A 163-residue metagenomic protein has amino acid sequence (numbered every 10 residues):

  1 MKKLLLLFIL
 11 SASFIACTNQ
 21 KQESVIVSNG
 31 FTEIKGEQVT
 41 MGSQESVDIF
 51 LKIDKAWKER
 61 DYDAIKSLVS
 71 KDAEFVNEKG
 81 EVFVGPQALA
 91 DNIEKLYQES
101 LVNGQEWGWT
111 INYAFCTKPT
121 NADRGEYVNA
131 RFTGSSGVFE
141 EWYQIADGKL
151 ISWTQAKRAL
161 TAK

Functional and structural regions predicted by a protein language model:
M1-L4, N19: Positively charged n-region of N-terminal signal peptides that target proteins for export
S13-A16: C-terminal motif of bacterial Sec signal peptides marking the signal peptidase cleavage site
T18-E59, D63, S67: Short, low-complexity N-terminal intrinsically disordered segments enriched in polar/charged residues
K21-S24, V138-K163: Short beta-strand edge/turn micro-motifs at domain boundaries
G36, E74-V84: A short gly/proline-enriched turn/hairpin at secondary-structure junctions
I53, A64-K66, A73, G85 (+3 more regions): Hydrophobic pocket/interface hotspot
K55-E59, S70-E74, E78, E94-V102: Sec-exported extracytoplasmic/periplasmic mature domains
A90-G137: Surface-exposed, charged secondary-structure patches
